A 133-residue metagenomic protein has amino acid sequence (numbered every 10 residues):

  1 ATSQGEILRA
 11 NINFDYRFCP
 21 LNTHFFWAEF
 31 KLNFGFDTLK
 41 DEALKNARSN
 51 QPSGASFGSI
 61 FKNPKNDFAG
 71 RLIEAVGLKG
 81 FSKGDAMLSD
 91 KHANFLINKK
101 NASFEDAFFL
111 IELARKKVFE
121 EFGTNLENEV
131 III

Functional and structural regions predicted by a protein language model:
A1: DPxDG-like acidic metal-binding loop motif
Q4-F109, L113-K116, E121-I133: Phosphate/pyrophosphate- and phosphate-bearing ligand-binding catalytic cores of soluble enzymes
